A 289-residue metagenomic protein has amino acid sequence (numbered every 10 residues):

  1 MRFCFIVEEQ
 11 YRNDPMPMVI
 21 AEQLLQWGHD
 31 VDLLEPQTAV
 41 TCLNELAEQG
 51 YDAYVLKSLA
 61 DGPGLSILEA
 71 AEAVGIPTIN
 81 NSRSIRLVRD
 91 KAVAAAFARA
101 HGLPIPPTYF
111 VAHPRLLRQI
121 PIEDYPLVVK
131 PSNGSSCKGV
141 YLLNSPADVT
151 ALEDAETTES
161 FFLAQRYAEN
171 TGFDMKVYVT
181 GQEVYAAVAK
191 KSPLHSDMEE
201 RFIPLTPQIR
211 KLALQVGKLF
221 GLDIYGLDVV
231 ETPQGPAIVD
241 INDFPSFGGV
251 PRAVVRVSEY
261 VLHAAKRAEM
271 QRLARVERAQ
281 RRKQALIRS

Functional and structural regions predicted by a protein language model:
M1-I6: Extreme N-terminal starter segment of soluble prokaryotic enzymes
E8-P107: Conserved N-proximal alpha/beta basic substrate-recognition cap immediately N-terminal to, or forming the N-lobe
A39-L43, P63, R115-Q119, D148-A151: Short acidic active-site motifs
L59-D61, N133-G134, F244: Short glycine-rich anion-binding loops that position phosphate/pyrophosphate groups of nucleotides and phosphorylated
P106-L127: Rossmann-like NAD(P)H-binding beta-loop-alpha module
P107, P126-V128, F162-Q165, D223-L227: A short linear hydrophobic-aromatic micro-motif
K138-F220: Phosphate-binding site of ATP-dependent enzymes
P193-I238, N242, V250-R288: A long amphipathic alpha-helix within ATP-dependent nucleotide-binding catalytic cores
